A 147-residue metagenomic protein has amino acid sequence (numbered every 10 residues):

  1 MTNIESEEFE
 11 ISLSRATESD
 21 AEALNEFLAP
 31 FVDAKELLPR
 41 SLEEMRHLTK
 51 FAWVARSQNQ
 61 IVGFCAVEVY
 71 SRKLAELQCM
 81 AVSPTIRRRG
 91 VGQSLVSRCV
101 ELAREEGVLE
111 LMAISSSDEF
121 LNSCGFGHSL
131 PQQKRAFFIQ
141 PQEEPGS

Functional and structural regions predicted by a protein language model:
T2, S116-S117, L130-S147: C-terminal "cap" of GNAT-fold acetyltransferases
T2-L38, G146-S147: Short amphipathic alpha-helix that is part of the acyltransferase structural core
E43-V54, E76, P131: A short helix-loop-beta-strand connector motif used in the catalytic cores of GNAT acetyltransferases and, in some
L48, Y70, I114-S116: A short, compositionally biased micro-patch
V54, Q60-E68, E76-A81: Conserved beta-strand in the GNAT
V69-Q78, R87, P131-R135: A conserved beta-turn-beta hairpin within the catalytic core of GNAT-like acetyltransferases that forms part
V82, R88-E101: Conserved acetyl-CoA-binding loop-helix of GNAT-fold acetyltransferases
E105, L109, S115-R135: Conserved active-site alpha-helix within GNAT-family acetyltransferase domains
